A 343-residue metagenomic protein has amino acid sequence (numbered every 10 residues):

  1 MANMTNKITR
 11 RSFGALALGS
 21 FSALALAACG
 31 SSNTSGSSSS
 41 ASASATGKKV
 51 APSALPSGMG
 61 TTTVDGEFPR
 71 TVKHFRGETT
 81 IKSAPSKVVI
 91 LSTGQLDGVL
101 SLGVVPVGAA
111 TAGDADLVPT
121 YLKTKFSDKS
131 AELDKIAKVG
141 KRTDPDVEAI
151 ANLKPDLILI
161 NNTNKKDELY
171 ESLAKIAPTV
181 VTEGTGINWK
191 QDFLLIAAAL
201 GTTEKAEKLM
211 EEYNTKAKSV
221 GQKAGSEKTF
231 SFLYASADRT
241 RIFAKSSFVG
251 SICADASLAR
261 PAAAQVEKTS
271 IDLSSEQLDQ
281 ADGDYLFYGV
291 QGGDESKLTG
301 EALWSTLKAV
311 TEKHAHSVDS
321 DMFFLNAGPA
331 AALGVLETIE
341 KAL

Functional and structural regions predicted by a protein language model:
M1-G94, K205-F230, Q291-E295, L303 (+2 more regions): Bacterial Sec-exported substrate-binding components of ABC uptake systems
E78, D167-S236, P329-L343: Extracytoplasmic substrate-binding proteins
L96-D146: A short, structured surface patch at a secondary-structure boundary
G113-P119, K165-E168, E183-L195, S231-S251 (+1 more regions): Extracytoplasmic ligand-binding site segments that recognize negatively charged/polar headgroups
V139-D146, V266-S274: Short helix-initiation/N-cap motifs at beta->coil->alpha
K154-I160, P178, G283: Proline-aspartate-enriched helix->loop->beta-strand connector
I242-I271: Alpha-helical, coiled-coil/dimerization segments enriched in small aliphatic residues
A281-L343: Structured C-terminal subdomain patch of bacterial secreted/periplasmic proteins
